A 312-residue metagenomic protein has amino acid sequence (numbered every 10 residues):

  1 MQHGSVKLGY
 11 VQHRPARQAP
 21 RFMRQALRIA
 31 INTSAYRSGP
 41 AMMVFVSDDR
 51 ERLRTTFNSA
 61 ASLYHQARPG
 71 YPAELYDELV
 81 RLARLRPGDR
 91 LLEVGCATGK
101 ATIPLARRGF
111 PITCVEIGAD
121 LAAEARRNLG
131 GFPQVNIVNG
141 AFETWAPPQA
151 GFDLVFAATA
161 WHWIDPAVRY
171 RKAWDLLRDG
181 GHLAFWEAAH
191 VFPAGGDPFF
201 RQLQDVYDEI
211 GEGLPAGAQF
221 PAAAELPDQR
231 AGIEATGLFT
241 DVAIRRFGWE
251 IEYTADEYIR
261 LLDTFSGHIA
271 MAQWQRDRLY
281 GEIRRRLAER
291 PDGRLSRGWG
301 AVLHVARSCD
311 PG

Functional and structural regions predicted by a protein language model:
M43-R86: Conserved class I S-adenosyl-L-methionine
R90-L92, T98-W145: Class I SAM-dependent methyltransferase SAM/SAH-binding core
T98, A223-G312: Conserved Class I S-adenosyl-L-methionine
W145-V155: A short acidic, Gly/Pro-enriched loop at the edge of an enzyme's catalytic core that lines a small-molecule cofactor
T159: Short catalytic micro-motifs in class I SAM-dependent methyltransferases
I164-A173: A short, conserved alpha-helix within the catalytic core of class I
W174-I251: Conserved catalytic/acceptor-binding region of the Class I
